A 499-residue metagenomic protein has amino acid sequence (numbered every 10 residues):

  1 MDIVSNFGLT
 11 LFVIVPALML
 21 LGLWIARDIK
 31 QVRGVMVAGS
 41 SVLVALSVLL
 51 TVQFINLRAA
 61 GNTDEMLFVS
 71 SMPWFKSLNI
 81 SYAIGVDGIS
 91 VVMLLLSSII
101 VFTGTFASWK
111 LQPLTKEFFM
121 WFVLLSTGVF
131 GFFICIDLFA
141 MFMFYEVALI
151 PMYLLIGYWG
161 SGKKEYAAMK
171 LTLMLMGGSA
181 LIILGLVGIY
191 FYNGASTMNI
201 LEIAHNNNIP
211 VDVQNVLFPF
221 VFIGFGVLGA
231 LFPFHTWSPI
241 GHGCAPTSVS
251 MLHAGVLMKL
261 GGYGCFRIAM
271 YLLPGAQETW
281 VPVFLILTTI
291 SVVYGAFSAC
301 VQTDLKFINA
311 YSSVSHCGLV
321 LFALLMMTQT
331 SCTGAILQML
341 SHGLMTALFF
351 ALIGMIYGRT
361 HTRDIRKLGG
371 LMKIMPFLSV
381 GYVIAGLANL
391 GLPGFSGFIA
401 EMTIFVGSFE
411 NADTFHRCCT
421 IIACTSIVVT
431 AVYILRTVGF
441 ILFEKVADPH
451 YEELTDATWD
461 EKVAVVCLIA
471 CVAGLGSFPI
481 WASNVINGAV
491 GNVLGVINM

Functional and structural regions predicted by a protein language model:
M1-G8, L23-F106, K110-M120, N199-L201 (+1 more regions): Transmembrane helix-loop-helix hairpins at membrane boundaries of multipass inner-membrane proteins
T10-I25, V37-L50, L94-S108, L125-T127 (+5 more regions): Central hydrophobic cores of alpha-helical transmembrane segments in multi-pass inner-membrane proteins across all
K30-S41, Y166-M176, M375-V380, T458-C467: Alpha-helical transmembrane segments and their helix-start/interface "positive-inside/aromatic belt" motifs in integral
A38-I55, L175-L186, L378, Y382-L390 (+2 more regions): Hydrophobic alpha-helical membrane-insertion segments
T103-W109, T127-F139, M152-F440: Hydrophobic transmembrane alpha-helices and their helix-loop junctions in integral membrane proteins
F106-W121, T247, G255, H450-D460: Cytoplasmic juxtamembrane regions at transmembrane-helix boundaries
E146: Short phosphate-coordinating micro-motif centered on Lys-Gly-acidic
M375-F377, I434-M499: Cytoplasmic/organellar membrane-interface segments at the starts of transmembrane helices in multi-pass inner-membrane
